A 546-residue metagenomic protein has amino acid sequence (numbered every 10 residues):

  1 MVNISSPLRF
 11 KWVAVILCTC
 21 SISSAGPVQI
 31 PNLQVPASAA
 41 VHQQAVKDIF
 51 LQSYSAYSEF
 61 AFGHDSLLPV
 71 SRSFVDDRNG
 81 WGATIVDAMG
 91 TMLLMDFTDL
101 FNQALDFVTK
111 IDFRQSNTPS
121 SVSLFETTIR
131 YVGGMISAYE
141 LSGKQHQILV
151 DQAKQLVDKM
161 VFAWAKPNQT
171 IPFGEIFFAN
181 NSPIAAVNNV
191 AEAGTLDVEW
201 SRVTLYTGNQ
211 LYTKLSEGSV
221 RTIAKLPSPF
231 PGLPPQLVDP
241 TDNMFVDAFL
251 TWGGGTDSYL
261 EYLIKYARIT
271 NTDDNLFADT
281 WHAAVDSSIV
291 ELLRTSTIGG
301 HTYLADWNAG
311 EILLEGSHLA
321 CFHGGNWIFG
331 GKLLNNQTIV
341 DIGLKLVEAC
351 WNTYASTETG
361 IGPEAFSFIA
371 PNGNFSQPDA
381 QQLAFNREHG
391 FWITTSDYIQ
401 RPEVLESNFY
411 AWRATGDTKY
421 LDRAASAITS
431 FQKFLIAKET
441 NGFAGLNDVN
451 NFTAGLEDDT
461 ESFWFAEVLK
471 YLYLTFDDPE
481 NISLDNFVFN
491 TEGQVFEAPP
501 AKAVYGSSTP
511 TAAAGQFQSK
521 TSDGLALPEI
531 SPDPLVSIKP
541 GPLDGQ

Functional and structural regions predicted by a protein language model:
M1-I4, D544-Q546: A positional/structural detector of protein chain ends, strongest at the extreme C-terminus and weakly at the extreme
V2-N3, I16-V35: N-terminal signal peptide
V2-W12: Bacterial N-terminal signal peptides that target proteins for export
G26-Q546: Glycan-recognition and catalytic cores of secretory/periplasmic carbohydrate-active enzymes
